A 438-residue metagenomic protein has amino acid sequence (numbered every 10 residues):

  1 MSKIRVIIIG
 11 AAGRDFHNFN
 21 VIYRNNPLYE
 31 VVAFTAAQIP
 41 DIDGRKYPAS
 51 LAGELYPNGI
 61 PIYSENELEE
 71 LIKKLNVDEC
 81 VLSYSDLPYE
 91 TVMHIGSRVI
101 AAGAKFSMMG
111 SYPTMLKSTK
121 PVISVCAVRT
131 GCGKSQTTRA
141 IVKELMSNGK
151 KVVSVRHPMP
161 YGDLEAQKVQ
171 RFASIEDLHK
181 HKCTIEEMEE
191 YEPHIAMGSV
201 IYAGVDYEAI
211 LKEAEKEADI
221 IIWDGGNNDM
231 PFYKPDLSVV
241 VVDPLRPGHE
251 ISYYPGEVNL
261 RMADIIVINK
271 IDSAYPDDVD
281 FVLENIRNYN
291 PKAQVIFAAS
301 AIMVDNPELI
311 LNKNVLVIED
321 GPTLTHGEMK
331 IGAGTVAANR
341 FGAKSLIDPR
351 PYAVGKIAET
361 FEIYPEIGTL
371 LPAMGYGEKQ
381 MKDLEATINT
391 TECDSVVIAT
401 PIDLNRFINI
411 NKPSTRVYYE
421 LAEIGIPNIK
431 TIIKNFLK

Functional and structural regions predicted by a protein language model:
S2-L75, S345-D348, Y352-A358: A solvent-exposed beta-alpha-beta segment
A11, A36-A37, S111, V128 (+5 more regions): Cofactor-binding loop segments of dinucleotide-utilizing enzymes, especially the Rossmann-like FAD- and NAD(P)+-binding
D15-F19, Y89-V92, M109, L211 (+2 more regions): Short, well-ordered alpha-helical microsegments
A49-Y112, M381, E392-D403: Phosphate-bearing ligand-interacting subdomains that bind or position ATP/ADP/UDP/GDP/NAD(P) or nucleotide-linked
L75, I123-S124, Q136, K143-N285 (+6 more regions): Flexible phosphate-sensing "switch/lid" loops adjacent to ATP/NTP-binding sites across phosphate-transfer
T114-V122: Phosphate-binding P-loop
C132-G133: Conserved glycine(s) of the Walker
